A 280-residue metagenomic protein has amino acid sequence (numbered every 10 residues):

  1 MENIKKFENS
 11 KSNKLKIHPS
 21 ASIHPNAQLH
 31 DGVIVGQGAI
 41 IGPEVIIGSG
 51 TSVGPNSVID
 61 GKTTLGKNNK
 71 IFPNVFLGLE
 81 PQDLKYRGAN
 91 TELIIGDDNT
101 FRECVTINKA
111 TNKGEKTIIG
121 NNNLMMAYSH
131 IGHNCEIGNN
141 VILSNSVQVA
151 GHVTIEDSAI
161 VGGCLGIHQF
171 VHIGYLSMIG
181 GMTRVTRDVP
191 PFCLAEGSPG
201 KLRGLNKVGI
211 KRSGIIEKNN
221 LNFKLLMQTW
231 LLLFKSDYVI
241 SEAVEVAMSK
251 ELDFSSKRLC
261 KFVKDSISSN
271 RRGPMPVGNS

Functional and structural regions predicted by a protein language model:
M1-S20, P25-N26, D31, N68 (+6 more regions): Terminal amphipathic alpha-helical/low-complexity segments used for targeting or macromolecular assembly
S12-K201: Structural signal for interior beta-strand "rungs" in well-ordered beta-sheet cores of soluble enzyme domains
